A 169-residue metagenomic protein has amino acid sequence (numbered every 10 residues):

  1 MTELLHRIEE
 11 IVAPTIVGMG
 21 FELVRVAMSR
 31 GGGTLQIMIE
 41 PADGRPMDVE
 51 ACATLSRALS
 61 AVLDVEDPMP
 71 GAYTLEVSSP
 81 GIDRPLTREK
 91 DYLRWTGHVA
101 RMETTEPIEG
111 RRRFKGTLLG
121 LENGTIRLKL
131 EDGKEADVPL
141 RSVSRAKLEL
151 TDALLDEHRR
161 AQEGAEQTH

Functional and structural regions predicted by a protein language model:
M1-H169: Short Lys/Arg-rich amphipathic alpha-helical segments
